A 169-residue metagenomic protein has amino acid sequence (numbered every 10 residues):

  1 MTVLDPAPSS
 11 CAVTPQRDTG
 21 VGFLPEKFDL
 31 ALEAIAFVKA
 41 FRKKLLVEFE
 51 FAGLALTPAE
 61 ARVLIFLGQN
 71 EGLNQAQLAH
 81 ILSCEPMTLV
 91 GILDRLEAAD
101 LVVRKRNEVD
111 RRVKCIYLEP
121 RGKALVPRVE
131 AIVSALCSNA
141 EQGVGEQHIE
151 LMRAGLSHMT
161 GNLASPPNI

Functional and structural regions predicted by a protein language model:
M1-L54: N-terminal leader segment of winged-helix/HTH proteins
T2-P6, S10-Q16, D94-A164: Charged, amphipathic alpha-helical coiled-coil/dimerization segments
P25, K39, K43-T88, I169: N-terminal helix-turn-helix DNA-binding core of bacterial DNA-binding proteins
D29-L32, R62, A135-N139: Positions in alpha-helical segments
L32-A36, H80, M87, A124-P127 (+2 more regions): A generic "alpha-helical surface" signal
A34, L64-L67, L156: Hydrophobic structural patches
G91: DNA-binding alpha-helical recognition surfaces that contact promoter or target DNA
